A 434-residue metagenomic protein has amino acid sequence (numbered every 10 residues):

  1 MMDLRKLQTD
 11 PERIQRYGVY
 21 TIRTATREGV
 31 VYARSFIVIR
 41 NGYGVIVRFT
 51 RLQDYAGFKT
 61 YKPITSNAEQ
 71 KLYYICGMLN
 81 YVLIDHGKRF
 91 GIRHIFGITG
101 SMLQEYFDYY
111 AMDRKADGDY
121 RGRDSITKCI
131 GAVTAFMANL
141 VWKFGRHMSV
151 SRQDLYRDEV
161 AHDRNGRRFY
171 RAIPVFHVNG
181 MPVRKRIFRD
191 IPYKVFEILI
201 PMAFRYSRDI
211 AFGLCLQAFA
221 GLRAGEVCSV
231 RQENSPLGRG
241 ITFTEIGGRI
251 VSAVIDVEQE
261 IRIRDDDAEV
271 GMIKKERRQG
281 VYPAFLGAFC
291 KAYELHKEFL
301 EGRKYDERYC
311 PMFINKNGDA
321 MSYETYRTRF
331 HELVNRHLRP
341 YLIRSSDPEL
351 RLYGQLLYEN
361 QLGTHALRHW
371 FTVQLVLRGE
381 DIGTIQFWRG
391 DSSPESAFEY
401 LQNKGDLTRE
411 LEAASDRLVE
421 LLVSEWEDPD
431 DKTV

Functional and structural regions predicted by a protein language model:
T50-E69, Y73-G166: N-terminal core-binding DNA-recognition domain of tyrosine recombinases/integrases
K143-H147, C215-V251: Short, charged phosphate-coordinating catalytic segments
R146-K194: Flexible interdomain linker/hinge and immediately adjacent N-terminus of the catalytic tyrosine-recombinase domain
Y193-A224: Basic, Lys/Arg- and aromatic-enriched nucleic-acid-binding interface segment
G247-N317, L333-H337: Basic, alpha-helical nucleic-acid-contacting "clamp/cap" segments
T328-F387: Short, basic (Lys/Arg/His-rich) helix/loop patches that form interaction surfaces in the mid-to-C-terminal regions
R389-A414: Catalytic-site neighborhood detector that most strongly recognizes the C-terminal catalytic loop/helix of tyrosine
D416-V434: C-terminal secondary-structure termini that scaffold catalytic or DNA-interacting sites
